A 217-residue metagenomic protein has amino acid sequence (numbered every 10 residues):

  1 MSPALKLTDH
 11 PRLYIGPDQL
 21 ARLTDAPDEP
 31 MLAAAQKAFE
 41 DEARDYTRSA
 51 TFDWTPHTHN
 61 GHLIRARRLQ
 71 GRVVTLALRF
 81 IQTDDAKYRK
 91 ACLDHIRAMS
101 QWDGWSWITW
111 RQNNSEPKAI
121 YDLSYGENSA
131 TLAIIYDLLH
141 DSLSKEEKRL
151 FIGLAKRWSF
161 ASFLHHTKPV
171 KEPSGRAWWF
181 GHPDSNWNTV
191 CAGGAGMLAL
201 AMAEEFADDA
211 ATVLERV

Functional and structural regions predicted by a protein language model:
S2-H59: Low-complexity, Ser/Thr/Pro/Gly-enriched N-terminal "stalk/linker" regions
H10-E29, Q70-A86, Q101-S106, E127-K148 (+1 more regions): Well-ordered alpha-helical scaffold segments within catalytic/enzyme domains
M31, A35-A50, A91-W107, L150-G175 (+1 more regions): Long, well-ordered core segments of solenoidal/helical folds
A33, A66, Q70, A86-L93 (+6 more regions): Non-membrane alpha-helical structural segments and their capping/turn regions in soluble enzymes
A50-L69, I108-G126, T167-V190, D209: Solvent-exposed loop and edge beta-strand segments that line ligand/cofactor-binding and catalytic clefts
N60-R79, C92: Long, well-ordered hydrophobic secondary-structure segments characteristic of membrane-embedded and membrane-proximal
T83-D122: Helix-terminus loop motifs that line ligand-binding clefts
E127-V217: Active-site lining segments of carbohydrate-active enzymes
